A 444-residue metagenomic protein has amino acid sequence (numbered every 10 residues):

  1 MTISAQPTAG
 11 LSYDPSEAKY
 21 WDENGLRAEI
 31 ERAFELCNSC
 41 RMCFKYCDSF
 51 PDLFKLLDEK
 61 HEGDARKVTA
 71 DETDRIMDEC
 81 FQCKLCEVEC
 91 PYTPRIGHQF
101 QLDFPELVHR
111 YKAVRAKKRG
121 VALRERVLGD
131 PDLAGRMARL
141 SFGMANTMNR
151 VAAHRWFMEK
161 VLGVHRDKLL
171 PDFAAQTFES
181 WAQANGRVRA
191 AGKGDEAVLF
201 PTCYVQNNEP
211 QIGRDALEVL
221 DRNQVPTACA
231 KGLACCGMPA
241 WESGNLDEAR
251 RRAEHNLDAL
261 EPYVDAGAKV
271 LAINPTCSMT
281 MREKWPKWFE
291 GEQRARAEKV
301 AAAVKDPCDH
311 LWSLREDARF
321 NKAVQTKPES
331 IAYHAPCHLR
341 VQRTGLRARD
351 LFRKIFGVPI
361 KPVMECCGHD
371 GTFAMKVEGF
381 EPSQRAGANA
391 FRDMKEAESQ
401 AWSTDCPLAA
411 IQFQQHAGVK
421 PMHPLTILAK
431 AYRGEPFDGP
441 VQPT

Functional and structural regions predicted by a protein language model:
T2-Y20, K45-E79, T93-L123, V419-K430: Non-heme iron-sulfur electron-transfer modules
L11-D14, E23, K55-L57, A65-R66 (+3 more regions): A short alpha-helix capping/helix-coil boundary motif
W21-F34, A65-M77, D221-N223, F352-I355: Short, intrinsically disordered, charge-biased short linear motifs at domain edges
E29, I96-F100, Q293: Short, polar/flexible loop-turn hinges at active-site or ligand-entry regions and domain interfaces
E31-F50, E72-I96, Y111, A134-A138 (+3 more regions): Cysteine-centered iron-sulfur cluster-binding motifs in ferredoxin-type domains/subunits of redox enzymes
C43-S49, L53, C86-Y92, I96 (+5 more regions): Secreted/processed peptides and extracellular or luminal domains of membrane proteins
L102-T444: Iron-sulfur cluster-binding electron-transfer modules in prokaryotic oxidoreductases
